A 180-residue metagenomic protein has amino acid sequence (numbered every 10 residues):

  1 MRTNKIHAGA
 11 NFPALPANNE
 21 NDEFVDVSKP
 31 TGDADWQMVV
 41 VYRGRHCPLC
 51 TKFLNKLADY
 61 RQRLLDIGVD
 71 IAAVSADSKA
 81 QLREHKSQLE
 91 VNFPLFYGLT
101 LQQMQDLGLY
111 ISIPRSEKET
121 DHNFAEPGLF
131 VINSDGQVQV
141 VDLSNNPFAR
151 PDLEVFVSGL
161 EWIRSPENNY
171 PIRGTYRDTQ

Functional and structural regions predicted by a protein language model:
M1-Q180: Chalcogenol-based redox active-site neighborhoods
